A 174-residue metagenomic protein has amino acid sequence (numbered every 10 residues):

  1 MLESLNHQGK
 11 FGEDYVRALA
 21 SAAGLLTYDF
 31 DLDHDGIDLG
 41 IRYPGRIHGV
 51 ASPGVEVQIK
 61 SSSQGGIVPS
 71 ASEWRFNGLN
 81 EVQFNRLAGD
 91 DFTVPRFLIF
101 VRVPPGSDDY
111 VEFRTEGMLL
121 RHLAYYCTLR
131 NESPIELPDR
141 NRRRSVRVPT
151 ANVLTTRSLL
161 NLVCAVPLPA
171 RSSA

Functional and structural regions predicted by a protein language model:
M1-D35, I41-A174: Mixed-charge (Asp/Glu-Lys/Arg
